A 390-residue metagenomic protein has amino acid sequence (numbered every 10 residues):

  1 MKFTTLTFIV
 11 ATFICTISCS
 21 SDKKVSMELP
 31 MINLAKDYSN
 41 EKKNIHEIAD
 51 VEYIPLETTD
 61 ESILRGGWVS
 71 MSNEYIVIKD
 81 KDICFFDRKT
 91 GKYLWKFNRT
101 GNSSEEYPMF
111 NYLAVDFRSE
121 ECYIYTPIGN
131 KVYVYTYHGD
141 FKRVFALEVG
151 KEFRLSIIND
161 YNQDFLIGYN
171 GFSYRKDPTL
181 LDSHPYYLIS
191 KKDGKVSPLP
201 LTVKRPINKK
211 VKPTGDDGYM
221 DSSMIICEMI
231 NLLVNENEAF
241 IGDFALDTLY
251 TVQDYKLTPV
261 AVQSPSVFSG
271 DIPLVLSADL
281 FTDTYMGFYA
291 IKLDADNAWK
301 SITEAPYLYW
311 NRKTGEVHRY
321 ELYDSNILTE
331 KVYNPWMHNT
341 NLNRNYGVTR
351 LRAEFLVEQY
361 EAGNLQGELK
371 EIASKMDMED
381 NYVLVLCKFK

Functional and structural regions predicted by a protein language model:
C15-S18: C-terminal motif of bacterial Sec signal peptides marking the signal peptidase cleavage site
L34-L64: A short helix->beta-strand "capping" segment at the edge of beta-propeller domains
E57-E61, K92-P127, V149-G150: Blade-loop segments of beta-propeller domains
D60-E61, N98-E106, A146-R154, T202-I207 (+2 more regions): Short coil/turn segments at the loop-to-beta-strand junctions that recur within blades of beta-propeller repeat folds
G66-M71, N111-R118, S156-Q163, N170-F172 (+4 more regions): Structural signature of eukaryotic scaffold interfaces centered on beta-propeller domains
P127-H184, P198-K212: Asp-box/WD-like beta-propeller blade repeats and closely related beta-sheet repeat scaffolds
V134-Y137, L181-G194, L246-Y250, S301-G315 (+1 more regions): Beta-propeller blade signature
T258-A278, R312-R344, V357: Conserved blade-ending motifs and adjacent loop-strand segments that build the rim/top face of beta-propeller domains
